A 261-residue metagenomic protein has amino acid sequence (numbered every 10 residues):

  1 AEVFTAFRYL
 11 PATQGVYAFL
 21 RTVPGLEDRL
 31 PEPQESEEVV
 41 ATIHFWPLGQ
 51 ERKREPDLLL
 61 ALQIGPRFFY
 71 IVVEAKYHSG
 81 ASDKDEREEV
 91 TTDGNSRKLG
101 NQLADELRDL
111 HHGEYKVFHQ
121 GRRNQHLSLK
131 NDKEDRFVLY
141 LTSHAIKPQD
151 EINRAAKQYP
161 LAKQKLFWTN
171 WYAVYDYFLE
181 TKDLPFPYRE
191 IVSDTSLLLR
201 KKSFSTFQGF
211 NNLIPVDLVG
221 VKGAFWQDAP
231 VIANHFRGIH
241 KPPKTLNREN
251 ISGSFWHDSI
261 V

Functional and structural regions predicted by a protein language model:
A1-V261: Charged, terminal alpha-helix-loop-beta segments that serve as non-catalytic nucleic-acid engagement and/or assembly
